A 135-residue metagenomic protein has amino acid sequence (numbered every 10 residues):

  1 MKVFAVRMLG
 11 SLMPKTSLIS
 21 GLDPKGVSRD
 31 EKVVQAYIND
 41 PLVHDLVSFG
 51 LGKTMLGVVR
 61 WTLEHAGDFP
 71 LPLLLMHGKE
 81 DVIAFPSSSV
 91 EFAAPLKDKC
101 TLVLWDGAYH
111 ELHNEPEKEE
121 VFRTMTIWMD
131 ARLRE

Functional and structural regions predicted by a protein language model:
M1-S48: Alpha/beta-hydrolase-fold enzymes
K2, F49, F85-S89, E115-E119: Conserved strand-to-helix beginnings and helix N-cap segments that scaffold or border functional pockets
H44-D45, E80-A84: Acidic catalytic loop of the alpha/beta-hydrolase fold
V47-H65: Active-site nucleophile elbow and catalytic-triad environment of alpha/beta-hydrolase enzymes
F69, L75-H77, D81: Short beta-strand/loop motif that positions the catalytic acidic residue of the alpha/beta-hydrolase fold
L71, F85-A94: Short alpha-helix in the alpha/beta-hydrolase fold that links the catalytic acid
K99-E135: Catalytic active-site module of serine/aspartate enzymes centered on a nucleophile-bearing elbow/loop
